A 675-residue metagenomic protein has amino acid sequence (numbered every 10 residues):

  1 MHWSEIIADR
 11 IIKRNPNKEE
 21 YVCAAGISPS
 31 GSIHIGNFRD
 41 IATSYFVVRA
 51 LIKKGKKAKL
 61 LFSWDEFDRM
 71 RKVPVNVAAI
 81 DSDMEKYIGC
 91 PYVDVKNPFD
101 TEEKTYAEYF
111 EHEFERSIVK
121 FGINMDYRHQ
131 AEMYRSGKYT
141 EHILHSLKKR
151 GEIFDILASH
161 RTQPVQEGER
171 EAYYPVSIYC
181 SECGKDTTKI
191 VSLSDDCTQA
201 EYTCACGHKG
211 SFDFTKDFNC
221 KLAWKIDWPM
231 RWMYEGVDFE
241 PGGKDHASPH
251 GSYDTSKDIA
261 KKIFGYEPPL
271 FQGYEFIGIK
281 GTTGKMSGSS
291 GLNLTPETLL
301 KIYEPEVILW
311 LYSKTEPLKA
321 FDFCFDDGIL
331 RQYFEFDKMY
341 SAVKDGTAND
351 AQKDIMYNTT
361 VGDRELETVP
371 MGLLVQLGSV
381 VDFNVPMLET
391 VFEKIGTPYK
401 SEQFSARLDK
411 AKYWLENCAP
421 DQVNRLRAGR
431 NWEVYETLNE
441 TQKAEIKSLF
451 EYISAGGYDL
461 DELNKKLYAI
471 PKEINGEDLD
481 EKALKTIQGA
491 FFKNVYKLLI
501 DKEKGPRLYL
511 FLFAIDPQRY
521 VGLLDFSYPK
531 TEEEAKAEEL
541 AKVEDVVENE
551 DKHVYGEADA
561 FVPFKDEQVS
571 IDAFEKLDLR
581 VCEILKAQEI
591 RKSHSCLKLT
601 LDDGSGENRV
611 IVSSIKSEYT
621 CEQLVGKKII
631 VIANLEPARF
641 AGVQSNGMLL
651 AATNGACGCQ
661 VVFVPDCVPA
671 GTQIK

Functional and structural regions predicted by a protein language model:
M1-A78, P229-S248, D603-E607, V612-V625 (+1 more regions): N-terminal catalytic cores of NTP/NDP-binding nucleotidyl/phosphoryl-transfer enzymes
M1-E19, F212-W224, V581-E589, L599: Conserved oxyanion/phosphate-binding beta-strand-loop segments in alpha/beta enzyme cores
D81-E103, A107, F114-S117, F121: A glycine-rich helix N-cap at a beta->alpha junction
I123-P296: Active-site cores that bind ATP or allylic diphosphates and position pyrophosphate for catalysis
S248, Y253, E275-P420, I500-L540: Catalytic adenosine-cofactor/nucleotide-binding cores of aminoacyl-tRNA synthetases and other
L373-T390, N439-V521, F526-Y528, I632: Helix-rich, typically C-terminal accessory recognition domains appended to large enzymatic cores
V391-I453, L460: Small-residue-rich helix-loop
K536-K675: Phosphate-backbone binding interfaces of nucleic-acid-interacting proteins
